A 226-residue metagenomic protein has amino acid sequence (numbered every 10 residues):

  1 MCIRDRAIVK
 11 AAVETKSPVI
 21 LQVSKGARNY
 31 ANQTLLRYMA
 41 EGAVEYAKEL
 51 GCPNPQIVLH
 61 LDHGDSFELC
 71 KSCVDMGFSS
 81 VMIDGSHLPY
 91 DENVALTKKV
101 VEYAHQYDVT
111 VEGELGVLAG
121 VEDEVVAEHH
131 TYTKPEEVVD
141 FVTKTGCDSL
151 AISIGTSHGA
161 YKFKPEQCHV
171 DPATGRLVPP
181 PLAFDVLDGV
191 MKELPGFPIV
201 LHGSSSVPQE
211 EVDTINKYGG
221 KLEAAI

Functional and structural regions predicted by a protein language model:
M1-I3: Short, small-residue-biased leader/transition segments that mark boundaries at the very start of proteins
I8, A12, C73, V100 (+4 more regions): Generic structural signal for hydrophobic
T15-C73: Active-site cofactor/substrate anionic-group-binding motifs, chiefly glycine- and Lys/Arg-rich phosphate-binding loops
T15-V19, C52-I57, F78-S79, H105-V109 (+2 more regions): Short, well-ordered coil/turn segments that N-cap beta-strands
V19-V23, I57-H63, V81-I83, V111-L115 (+3 more regions): Hydrophobic faces of well-ordered beta-strands that scaffold small-molecule active sites in alpha/beta enzyme cores
N32-R37, D65-L69, S86-E112, Y161-E166 (+2 more regions): Active-site-adjacent beta->alpha loops and helix N-cap segments on the catalytic face of soluble alpha/beta enzymes
L88-G175: Conserved anion-binding
D148-I226: Catalytic alpha/beta core domains of metabolic enzymes, predominantly
